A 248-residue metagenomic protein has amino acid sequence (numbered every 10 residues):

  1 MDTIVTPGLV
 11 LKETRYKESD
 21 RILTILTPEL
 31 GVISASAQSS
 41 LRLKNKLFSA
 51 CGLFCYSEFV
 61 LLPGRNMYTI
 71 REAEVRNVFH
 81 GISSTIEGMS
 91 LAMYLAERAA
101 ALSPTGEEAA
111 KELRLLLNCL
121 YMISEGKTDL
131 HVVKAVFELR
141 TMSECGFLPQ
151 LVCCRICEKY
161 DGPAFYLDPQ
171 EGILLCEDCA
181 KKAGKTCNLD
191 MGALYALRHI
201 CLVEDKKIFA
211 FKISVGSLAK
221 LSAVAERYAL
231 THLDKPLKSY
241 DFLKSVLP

Functional and structural regions predicted by a protein language model:
M1-P248: Non-catalytic alpha-helical scaffolds and adjoining flexible linkers that form interface surfaces for assembly
